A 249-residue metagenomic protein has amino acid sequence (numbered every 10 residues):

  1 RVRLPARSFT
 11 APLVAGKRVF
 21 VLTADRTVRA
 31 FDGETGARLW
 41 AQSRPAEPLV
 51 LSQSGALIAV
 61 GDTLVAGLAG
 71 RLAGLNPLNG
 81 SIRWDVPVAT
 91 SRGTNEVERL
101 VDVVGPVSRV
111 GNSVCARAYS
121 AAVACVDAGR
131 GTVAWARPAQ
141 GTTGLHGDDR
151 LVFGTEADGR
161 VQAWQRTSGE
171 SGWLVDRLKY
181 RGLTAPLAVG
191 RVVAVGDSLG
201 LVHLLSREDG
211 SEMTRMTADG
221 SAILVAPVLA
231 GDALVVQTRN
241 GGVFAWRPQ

Functional and structural regions predicted by a protein language model:
R1-A15, R38-G61, D85-R109, A134-D149 (+2 more regions): Extracytoplasmic beta-rich repeat domains
F20, T132-A136, G144-Q162: Acidic (E/D-rich), amphipathic helical modules within compact regulatory domains
T23-A24, G67-A69, A118-Y119, E156-A157 (+2 more regions): Structural signature of WD-repeat beta-propellers
D32-G36, P77-G80, D127-R130, Q165-S168 (+2 more regions): Short loop/turn segments that connect beta-strands within beta-propeller blades
L151-A163, E170-L204: Loop/turn-rich, solvent-exposed surfaces of beta-rich toroidal or solenoidal domains
A218, A222-Q249: Blade-level signature of beta-propeller repeat domains, shared across WD40, Kelch, NHL, RCC1 and BNR/Asp-box propellers
